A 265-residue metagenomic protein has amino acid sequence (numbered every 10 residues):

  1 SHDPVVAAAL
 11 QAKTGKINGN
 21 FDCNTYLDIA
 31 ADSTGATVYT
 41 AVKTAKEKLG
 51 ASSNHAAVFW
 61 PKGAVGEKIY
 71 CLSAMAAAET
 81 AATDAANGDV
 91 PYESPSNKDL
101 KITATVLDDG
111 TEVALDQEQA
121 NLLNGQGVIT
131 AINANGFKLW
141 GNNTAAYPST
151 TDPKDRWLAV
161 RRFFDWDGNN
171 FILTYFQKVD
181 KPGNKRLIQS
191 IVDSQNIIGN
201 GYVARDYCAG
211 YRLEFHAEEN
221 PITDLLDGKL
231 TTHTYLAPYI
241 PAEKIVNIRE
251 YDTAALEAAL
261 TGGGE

Functional and structural regions predicted by a protein language model:
S1-T174, Y211, H216: A glycine- and small-residue-enriched flexible loop/hinge signal that marks low-structured segments
H2, N200, Y239: Residue-level marker of positions within ordered structural domains that often coincide with functionally constrained
T34, V38, D116, N184-R186 (+2 more regions): Alpha-helix initiation/capping motif
P153, W157, K181, K185 (+1 more regions): Hydrophobic alpha-helical scaffolding
F163-E219: Extended, compositionally biased non-globular segments
C208-E265: Compositionally biased, low-complexity/repeat regions
